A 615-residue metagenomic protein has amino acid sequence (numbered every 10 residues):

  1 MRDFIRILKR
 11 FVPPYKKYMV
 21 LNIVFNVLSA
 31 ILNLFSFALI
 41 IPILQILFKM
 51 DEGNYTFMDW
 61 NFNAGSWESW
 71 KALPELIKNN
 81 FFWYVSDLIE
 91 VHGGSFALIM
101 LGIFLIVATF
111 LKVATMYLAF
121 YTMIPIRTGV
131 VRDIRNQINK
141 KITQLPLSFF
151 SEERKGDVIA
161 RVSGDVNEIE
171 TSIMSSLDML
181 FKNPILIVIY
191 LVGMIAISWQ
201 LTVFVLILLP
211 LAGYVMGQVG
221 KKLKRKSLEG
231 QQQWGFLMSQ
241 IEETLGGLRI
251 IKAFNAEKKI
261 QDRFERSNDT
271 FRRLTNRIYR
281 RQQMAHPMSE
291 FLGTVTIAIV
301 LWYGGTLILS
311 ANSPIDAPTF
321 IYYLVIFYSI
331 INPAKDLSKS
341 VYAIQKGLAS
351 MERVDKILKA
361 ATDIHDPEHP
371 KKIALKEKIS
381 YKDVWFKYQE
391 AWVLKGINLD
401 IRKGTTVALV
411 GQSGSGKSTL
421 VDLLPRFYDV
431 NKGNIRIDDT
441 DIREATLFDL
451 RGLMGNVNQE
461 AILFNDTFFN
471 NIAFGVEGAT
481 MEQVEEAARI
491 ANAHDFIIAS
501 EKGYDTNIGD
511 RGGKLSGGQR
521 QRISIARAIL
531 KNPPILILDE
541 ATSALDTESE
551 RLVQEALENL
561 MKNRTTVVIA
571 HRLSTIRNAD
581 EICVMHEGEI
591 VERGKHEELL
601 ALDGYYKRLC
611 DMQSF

Functional and structural regions predicted by a protein language model:
M1-A38, Q45-L105, L111, A119-M123 (+11 more regions): Membrane-integrated ABC transporters
D3, F11-V12, M123-R127, T143-I187 (+1 more regions): Juxtamembrane loop-to-helix connectors within ABC transporter transmembrane domains
Y18-L28, D178-E229, W302-I315, N332: Transmembrane helices of ABC transporter permease
L105-K112, M116, L209-M216, Q282-T296 (+1 more regions): Hydrophobic alpha-helical segments in the permease module
E153-G156, S227-R277, H369: Loop segments that connect adjacent transmembrane helices in multi-pass transporters
K252, A256, R280, S289 (+2 more regions): Cytosolic ends of transmembrane helices, especially the final helix of ABC transmembrane type-1 domains
P367, K372-F615: ABC-type nucleotide-binding domain
